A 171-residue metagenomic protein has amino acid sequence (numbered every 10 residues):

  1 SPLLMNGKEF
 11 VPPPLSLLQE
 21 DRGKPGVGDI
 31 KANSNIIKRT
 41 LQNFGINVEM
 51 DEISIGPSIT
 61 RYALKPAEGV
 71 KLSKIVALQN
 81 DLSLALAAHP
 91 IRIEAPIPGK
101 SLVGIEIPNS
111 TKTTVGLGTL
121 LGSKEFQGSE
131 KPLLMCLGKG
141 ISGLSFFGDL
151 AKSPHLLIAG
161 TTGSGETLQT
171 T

Functional and structural regions predicted by a protein language model:
L4-L157, Q169: N-terminal "pre-motor" subdomain/linker immediately upstream of P-loop NTPase catalytic cores
K152, T162-G163: Walker A (P-loop) phosphate-binding loop of P-loop NTPases
E166: Conserved lysine of the Walker
